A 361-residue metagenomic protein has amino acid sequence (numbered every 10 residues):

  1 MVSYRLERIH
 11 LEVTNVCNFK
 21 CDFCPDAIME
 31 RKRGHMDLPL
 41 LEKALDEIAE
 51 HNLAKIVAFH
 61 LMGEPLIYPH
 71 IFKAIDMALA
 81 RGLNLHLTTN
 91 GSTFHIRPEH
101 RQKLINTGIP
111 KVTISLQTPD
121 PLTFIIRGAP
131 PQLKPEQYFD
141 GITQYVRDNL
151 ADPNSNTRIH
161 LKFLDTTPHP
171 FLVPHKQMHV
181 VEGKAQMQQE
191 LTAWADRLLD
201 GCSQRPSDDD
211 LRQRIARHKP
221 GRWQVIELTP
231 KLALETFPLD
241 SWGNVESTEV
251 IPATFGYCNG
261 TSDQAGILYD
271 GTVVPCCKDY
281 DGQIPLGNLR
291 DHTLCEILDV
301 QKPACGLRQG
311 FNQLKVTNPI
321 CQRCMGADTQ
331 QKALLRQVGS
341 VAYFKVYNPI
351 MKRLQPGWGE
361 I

Functional and structural regions predicted by a protein language model:
M1-H10, L239-P252, Q337, V341-F344 (+1 more regions): N-terminal [4Fe-4S]-dependent radical SAM core
M1-V112, R127-Q137, L334, M351-R353 (+1 more regions): Conserved alpha-helical substructure of the radical SAM core
K20, R31-R33, L66-Y68, H95-I96 (+5 more regions): Short catalytic/ligand-binding loop motif for oxyanion handling, primarily in non-cytosolic enzymes, centered on
L85-S92, A129-P131, I142-K184: Conserved strand-turn element in the central/C-terminal portion of the radical SAM core barrel that lines
E99-T118, V180-I215: Structural recognition of alpha->loop->beta junctions
Y145-R158, D196-A253, T272-V273, K278-D328: C-terminal accessory region of radical SAM enzymes
C258-T261: Short, small/polar residue-rich loop motifs at catalytic or cofactor-binding pockets
I267-L268: Short, acidic, Ser/Thr-enriched surface-loop or helix-capping motifs
